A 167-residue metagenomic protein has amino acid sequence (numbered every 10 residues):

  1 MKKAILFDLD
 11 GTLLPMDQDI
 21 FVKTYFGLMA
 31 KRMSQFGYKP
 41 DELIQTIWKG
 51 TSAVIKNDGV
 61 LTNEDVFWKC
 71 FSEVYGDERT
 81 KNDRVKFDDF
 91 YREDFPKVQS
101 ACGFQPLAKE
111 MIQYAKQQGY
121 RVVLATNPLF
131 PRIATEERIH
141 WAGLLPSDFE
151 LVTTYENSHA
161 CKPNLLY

Functional and structural regions predicted by a protein language model:
M1-K49: Active-site neighborhood of HAD-like aspartate-dependent phosphohydrolases
D17-I20, D58-G59, Q99: Short, solvent-exposed loop/turn segments at secondary-structure boundaries
K23, D65, R132-E137, L165: Short, surface-exposed alpha-helical segments at coil->helix boundaries
S34-P40, E78, G143-D148: Short helix-capping segments at alpha-helix termini
Q45-R92: A metal-dependent, Asp-based hydrolase signature
D89-R92, P96-F104, A108-A142, V152-T153: Substrate-recognition element of Asp-dependent hydrolases with the DxDx(T/V) motif
L151, A160-Y167: Conserved Lys-Pro-Asp/Glu-containing loop-to-beta segment of HAD-superfamily phosphomonoesterases, centered on
